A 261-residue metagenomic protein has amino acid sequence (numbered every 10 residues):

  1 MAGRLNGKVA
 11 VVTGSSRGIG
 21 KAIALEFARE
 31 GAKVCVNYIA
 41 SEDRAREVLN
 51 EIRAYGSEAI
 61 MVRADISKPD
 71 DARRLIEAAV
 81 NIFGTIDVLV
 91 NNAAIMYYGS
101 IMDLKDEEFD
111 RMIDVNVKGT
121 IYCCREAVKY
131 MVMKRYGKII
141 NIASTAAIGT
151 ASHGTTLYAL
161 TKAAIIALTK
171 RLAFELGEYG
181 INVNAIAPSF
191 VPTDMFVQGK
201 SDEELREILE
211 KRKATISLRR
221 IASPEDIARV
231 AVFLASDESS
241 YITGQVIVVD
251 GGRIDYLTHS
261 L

Functional and structural regions predicted by a protein language model:
V9, S16-R17: Conserved glycine-rich cofactor-binding loop
E30-E47: Conserved glycine-rich Rossmann-like NAD(P)H-binding loop of the short-chain dehydrogenase/reductase
S100-I101, E108-I113, R212: Substrate-binding pocket helix/loop in short-chain dehydrogenase/reductase
C124, T161, T169: Active-site helix of classical SDR
K129, F174-E178, S240: Alpha-helical segment proximal to the catalytic Tyr-Lys
S144: Residue(s) in the substrate-gating loop at a strand-loop-helix junction that position the organic substrate next
T243-L261: Short C-terminal tail/terminal secondary-structure segment of NAD(P)H-dependent dehydrogenase/reductase domains
